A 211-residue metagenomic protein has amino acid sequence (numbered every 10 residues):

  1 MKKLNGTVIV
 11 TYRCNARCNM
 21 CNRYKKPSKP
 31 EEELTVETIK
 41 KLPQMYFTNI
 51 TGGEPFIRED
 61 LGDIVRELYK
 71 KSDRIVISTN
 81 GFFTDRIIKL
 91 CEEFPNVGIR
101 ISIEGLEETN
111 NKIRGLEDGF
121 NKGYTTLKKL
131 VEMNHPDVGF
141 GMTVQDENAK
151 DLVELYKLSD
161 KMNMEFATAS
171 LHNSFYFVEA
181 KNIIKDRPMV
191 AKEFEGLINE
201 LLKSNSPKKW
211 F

Functional and structural regions predicted by a protein language model:
M1-V97, F175, D186, V190-E193 (+1 more regions): Conserved alpha-helical substructure of the radical SAM core
T11, E104-L106: Anionic group-transfer/hydrolysis microenvironments
K26, L106-E108: A short, flexible beta-alpha/helix-coil linker loop
E32, E67, K71, V97-E104 (+1 more regions): Radical SAM enzyme [4Fe-4S]-AdoMet core and its adjacent flexible, acidic and glycine-rich loops/tails across
F47-F56, N110-F120: Short N-terminal secondary-structure initiator segments
